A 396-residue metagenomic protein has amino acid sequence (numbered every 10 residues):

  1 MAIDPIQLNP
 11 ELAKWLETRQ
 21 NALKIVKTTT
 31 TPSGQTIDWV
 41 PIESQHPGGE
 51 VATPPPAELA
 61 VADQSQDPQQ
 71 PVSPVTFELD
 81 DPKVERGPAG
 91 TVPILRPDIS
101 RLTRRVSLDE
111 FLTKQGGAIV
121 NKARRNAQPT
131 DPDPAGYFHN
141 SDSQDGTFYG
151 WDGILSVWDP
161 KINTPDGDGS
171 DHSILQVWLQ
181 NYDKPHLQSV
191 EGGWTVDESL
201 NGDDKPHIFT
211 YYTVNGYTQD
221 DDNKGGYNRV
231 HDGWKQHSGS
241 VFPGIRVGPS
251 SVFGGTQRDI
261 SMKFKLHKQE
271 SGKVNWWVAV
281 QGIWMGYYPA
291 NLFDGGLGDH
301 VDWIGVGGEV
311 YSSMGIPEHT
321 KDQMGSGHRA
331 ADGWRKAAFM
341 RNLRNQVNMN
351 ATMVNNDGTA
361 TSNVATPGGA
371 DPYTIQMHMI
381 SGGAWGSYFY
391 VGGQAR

Functional and structural regions predicted by a protein language model:
M1-R396: Exposed, interaction-prone regions of secreted/extracellular proteins
